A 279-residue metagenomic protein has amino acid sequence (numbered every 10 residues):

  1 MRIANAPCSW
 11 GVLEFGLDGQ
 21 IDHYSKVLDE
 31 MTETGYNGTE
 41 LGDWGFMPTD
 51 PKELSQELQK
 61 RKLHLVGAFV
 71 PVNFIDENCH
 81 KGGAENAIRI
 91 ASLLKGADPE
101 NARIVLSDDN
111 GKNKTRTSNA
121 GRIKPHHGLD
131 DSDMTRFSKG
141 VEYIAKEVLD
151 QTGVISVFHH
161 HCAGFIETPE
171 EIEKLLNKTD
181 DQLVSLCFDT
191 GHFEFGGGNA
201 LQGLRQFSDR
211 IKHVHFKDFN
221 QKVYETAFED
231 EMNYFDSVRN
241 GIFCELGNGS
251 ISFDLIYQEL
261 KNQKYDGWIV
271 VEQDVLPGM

Functional and structural regions predicted by a protein language model:
M1-E100, D131-R136, E142-Y143, D181-S185 (+1 more regions): N-terminal pre-domain/capping segments
C8-W10, G42-W44, V70-I75, S107-G111 (+5 more regions): Active-site beta-loop-alpha junctions enriched in small/polar residues
D18-D22, G111-R122, Y224-D236: Short, flexible, mixed-charge acidic loops at enzyme active sites
G38-T39, S138-L246, S250: Acidic/histidine-rich catalytic cores of soluble enzymes
E40, G67, R103-V105, V157 (+2 more regions): Conserved beta-strand positions in the central sheet of alpha/beta enzyme cores
H64, C79-L186: Active-site acidic/histidine proton-transfer and metal-coordination neighborhood in alpha/beta enzyme cores
Q263, I269: H/E-rich (His + Asp/Glu) clusters that bind or coordinate divalent metals
